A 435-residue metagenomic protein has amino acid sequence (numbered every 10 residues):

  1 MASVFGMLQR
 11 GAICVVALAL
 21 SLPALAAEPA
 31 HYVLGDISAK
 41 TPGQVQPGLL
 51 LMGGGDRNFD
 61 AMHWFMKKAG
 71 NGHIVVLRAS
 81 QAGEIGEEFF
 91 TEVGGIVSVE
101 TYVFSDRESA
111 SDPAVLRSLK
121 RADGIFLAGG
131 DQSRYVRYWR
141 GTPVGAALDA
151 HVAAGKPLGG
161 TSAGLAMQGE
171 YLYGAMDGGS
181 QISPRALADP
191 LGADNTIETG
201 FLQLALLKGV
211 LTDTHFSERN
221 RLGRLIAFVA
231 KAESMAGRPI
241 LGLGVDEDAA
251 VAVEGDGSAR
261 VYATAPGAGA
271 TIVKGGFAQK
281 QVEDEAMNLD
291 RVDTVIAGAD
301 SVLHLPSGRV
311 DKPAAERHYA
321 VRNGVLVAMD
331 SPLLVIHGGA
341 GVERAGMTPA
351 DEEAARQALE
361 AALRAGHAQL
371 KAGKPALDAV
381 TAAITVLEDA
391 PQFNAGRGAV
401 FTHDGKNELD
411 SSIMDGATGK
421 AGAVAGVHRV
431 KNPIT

Functional and structural regions predicted by a protein language model:
M1-Q9: N-terminal secretory signal peptides that target proteins for export/translocation
G11-P23: Bacterial N-terminal signal peptides
A27-N71, Q81-E84, G174, G179-D330: C-terminal and late-domain segments of enzyme folds
R57, M66-K68, G72-R117: ATP/NTP phosphate-donor binding region
S118, G141-G155: Catalytic-core regions built around general acid/base machinery
A128-G129, V152-L172, G373: Catalytic nucleophile loop
Q132-T142: Glycine/threonine-rich flexible loop motifs
R134, D330-T435: Alpha/propeptide regions of enzymes that mature by internal proteolysis
